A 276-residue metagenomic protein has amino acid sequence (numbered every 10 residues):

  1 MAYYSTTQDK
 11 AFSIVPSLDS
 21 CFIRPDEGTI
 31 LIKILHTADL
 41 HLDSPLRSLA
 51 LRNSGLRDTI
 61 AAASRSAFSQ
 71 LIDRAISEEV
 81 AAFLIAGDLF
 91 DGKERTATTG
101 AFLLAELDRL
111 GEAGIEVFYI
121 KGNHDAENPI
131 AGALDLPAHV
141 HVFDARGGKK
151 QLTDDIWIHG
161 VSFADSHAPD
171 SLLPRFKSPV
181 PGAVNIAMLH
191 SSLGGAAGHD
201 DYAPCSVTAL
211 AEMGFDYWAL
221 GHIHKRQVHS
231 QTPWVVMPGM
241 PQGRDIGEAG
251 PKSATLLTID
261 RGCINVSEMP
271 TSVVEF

Functional and structural regions predicted by a protein language model:
M1-A2, V117: Intrinsically disordered, low-complexity segments enriched in small/polar residues
A2-K10, V15, G28: Short terminal hydrophobic/aromatic SLiMs and anchors at protein ends
T7, S17, R24-P25, N123: Intrinsically disordered, low-complexity regulatory regions of eukaryotic regulatory proteins
T7-Q8, L18, L189, G221: Intrinsically disordered, low-complexity cationic segments
D19-F22, D26-A101: N-terminal active-site segment of His-dependent metallophosphoesterases
N53, A82, K93-V236, M240-N265: His/Asp/Glu-rich metal-coordinating catalytic cores of metallo-dependent phosphodiesterases/hydrolases acting on
P270-F276: Charged, glycine-rich active-site and insertion segments that engage polyanionic ligands
